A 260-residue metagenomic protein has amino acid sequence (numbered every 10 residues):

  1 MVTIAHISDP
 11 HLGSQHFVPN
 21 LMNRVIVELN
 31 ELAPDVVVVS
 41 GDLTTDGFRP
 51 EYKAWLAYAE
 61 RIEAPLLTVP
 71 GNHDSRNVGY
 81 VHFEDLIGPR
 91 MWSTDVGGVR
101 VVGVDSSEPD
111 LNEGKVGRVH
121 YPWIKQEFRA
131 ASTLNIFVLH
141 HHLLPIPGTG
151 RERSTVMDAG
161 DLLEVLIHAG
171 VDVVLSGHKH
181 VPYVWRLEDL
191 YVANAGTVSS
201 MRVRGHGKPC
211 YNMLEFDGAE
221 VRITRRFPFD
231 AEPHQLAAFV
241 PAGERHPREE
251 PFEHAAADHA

Functional and structural regions predicted by a protein language model:
M1-A5, S93-G103, R129-L134, R186-Y191: Beta-strand-turn-beta hairpins that frame and shape the catalytic cleft of phosphate-ester-processing enzymes
M1-A54: N-terminal active-site segment of His-dependent metallophosphoesterases
I7-S8, V36-D42, L66-N72, D105 (+3 more regions): Active-site neighborhood of phospho(di)ester-bond hydrolases with catalytic His/Asp-centered motifs
L12-H16, T45-P50, N72-G79, P109-N112 (+3 more regions): Active-site environment of divalent metal-dependent phosphoester hydrolases
R49-R129, D161-I167, N212-M213: Extended active-site neighborhood of metal-dependent phosphoesterases/phosphodiesterases
A131-G148: Short acidic, glycine-rich surface-loop motifs adjacent to enzyme active sites
R151-E220: Conserved beta-sheet core of the metallophosphoesterase superfamily
F216-A260: A short C-terminal boundary segment appended to hydrolase-like catalytic domains
